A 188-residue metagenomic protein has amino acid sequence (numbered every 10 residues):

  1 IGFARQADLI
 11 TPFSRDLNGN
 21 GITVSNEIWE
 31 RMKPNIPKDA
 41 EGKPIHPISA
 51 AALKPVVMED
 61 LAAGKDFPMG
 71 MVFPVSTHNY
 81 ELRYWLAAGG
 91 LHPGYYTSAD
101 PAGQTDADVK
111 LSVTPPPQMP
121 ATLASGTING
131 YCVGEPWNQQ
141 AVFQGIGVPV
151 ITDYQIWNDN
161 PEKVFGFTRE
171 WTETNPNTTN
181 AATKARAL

Functional and structural regions predicted by a protein language model:
I1-S112, A124-S125, N129-D159: Short, glycine-/small- and polar/acidic-enriched structural segments that line small-molecule recognition paths
I22-T23, V164-F167, W171-T172: Short glycine- and hydrophobic/aromatic-rich loop-to-beta-strand nucleating segment in the catalytic cores
S76, T172-N175: Short, structured coil/loop segments at alpha-helix boundaries
Q118-M119: Short acidic active-site motifs
T174-L188: Short amphipathic alpha-helical coupling segments at ligand-binding clamshell hinges and other catalytic/signaling
